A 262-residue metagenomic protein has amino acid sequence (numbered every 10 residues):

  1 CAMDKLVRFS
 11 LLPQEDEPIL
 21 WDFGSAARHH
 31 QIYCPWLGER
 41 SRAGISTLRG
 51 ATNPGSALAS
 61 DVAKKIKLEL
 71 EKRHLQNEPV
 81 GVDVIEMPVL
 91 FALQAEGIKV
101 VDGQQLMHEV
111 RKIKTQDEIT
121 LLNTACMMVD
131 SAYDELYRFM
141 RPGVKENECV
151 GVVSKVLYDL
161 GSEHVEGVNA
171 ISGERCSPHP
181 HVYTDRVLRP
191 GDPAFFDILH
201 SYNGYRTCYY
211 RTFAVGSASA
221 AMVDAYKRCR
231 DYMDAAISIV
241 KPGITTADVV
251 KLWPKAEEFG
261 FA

Functional and structural regions predicted by a protein language model:
C1-A262: Active-site neighborhoods and metal-handling regions in enzymes and metal-associated proteins
